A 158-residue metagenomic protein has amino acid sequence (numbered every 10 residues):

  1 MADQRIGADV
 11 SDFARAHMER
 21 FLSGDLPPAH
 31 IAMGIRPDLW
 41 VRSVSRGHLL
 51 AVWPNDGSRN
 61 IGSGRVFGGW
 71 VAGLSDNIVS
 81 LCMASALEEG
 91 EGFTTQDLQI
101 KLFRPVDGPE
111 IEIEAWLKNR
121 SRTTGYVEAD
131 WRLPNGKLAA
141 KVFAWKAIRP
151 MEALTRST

Functional and structural regions predicted by a protein language model:
M1-T158: Terminal targeting signals and extreme-terminal segments of soluble enzymes
